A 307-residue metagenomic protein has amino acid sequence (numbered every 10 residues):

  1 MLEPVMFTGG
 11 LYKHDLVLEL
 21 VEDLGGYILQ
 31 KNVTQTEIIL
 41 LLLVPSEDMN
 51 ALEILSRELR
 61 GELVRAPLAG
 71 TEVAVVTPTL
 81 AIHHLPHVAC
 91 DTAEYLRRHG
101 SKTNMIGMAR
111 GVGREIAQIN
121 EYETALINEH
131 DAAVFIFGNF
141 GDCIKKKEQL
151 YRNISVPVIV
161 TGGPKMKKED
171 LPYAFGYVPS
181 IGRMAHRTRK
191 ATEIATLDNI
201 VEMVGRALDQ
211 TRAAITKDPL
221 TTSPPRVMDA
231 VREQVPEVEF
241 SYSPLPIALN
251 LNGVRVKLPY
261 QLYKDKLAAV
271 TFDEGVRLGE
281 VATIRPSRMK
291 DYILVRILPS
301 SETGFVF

Functional and structural regions predicted by a protein language model:
M1-G9: Short glycine-/aliphatic-rich beta-strand segments at the starts of folded cytosolic domains
V5, Y27-V33, I54-V75: Conserved short beta-strand edge segments in small beta-sheet-based binding/regulatory domains
T8-L29, L52: Short amphipathic alpha-helix segments
G10-L11, L43-A51, L55: Helix N-cap motif at beta-to-alpha junctions
L16-L24, L55, L59, Y95 (+1 more regions): Generic non-transmembrane alpha-helical segments
E47, E72-Y95: Short, low-order "capping/linker" segments at domain edges
T92-Y95, H99-Y263: Long, charge-rich C-terminal accessory regions
I247-F307: C-terminal, charge/polar-rich interaction regions
